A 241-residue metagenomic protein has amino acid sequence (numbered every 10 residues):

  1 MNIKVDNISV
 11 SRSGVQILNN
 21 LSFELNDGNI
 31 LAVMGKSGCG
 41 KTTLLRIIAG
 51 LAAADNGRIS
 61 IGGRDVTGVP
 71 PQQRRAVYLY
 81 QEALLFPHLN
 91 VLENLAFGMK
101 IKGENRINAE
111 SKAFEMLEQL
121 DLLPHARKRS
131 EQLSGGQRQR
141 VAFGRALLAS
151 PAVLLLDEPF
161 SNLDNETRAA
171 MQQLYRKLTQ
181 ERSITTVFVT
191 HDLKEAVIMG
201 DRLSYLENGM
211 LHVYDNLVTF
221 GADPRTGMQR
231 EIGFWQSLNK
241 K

Functional and structural regions predicted by a protein language model:
M34-K36: The feature captures the beta-strand-to-loop junction immediately N-terminal to the Walker
D65, I107-H125, R176-K177: Conserved ABC ATPase "signature" region
D65-E82, I101, R106, E110 (+1 more regions): ABC ATPase NBD coupling module
R129-L133, Q137-Q139: Conserved ABC ATPase signature
L148-A152: A short, proline-enriched helix->beta-strand linker immediately N-terminal to the Walker B motif in ABC-type P-loop
L154-E158: Catalytic Walker B motif of ABC-type/P-loop ATPase nucleotide-binding domains
M210-W235: Conserved beta-strand-loop-alpha-helix hinge in the C-terminal portion of ABC ATPase nucleotide-binding domains
